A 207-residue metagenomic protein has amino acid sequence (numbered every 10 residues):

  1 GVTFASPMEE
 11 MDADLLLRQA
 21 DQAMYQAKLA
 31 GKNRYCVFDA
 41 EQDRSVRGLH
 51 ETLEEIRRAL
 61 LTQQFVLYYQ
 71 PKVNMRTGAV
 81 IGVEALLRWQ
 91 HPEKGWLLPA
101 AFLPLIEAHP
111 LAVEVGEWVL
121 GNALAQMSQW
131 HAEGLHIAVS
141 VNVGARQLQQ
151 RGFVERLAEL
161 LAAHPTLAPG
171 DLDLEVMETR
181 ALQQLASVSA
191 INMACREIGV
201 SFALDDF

Functional and structural regions predicted by a protein language model:
G1-M8, D12-A30, C36-E51, E55 (+6 more regions): Cyclic nucleotide signaling catalytic output domains
E9-M11, K28, G95, H131-I137 (+1 more regions): Catalytic core regions of nucleotide second-messenger enzymes
Q22-Y25, L29, R58, S128-A132 (+1 more regions): Regular, well-ordered alpha-helical segments
V37, G48-L105, N142-A145, G170 (+2 more regions): Active-site core of bacterial EAL-family cyclic-dinucleotide phosphodiesterase domains
H91-P92, I106, Q147-E159, L182-A190 (+1 more regions): Bacterial c-di-GMP phosphodiesterase catalytic domain signature
P110-L111: Catalytic-site/binding-pocket detector for metal-dependent nucleotidyl cyclases and the c-di-GMP signaling machinery
V119: Conserved catalytic/binding loops enriched for acidic/polar residues
V139, L160-F207: The catalytic core of metal-dependent phosphodiesterases that act on cyclic dinucleotides
